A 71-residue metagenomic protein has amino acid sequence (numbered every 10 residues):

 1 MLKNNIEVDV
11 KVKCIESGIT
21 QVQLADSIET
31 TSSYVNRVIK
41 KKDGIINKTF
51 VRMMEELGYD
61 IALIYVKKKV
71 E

Functional and structural regions predicted by a protein language model:
M1-S17: A short, Lys/Arg-rich alpha-helix, primarily the initiator
Q21, S32, N47-F50: Helix-turn-helix DNA-binding elements, focusing on the entry/boundary residues of the two helices that contact DNA
L24-A25: Short alpha-helical "recognition helix" segments of helix-turn-helix
E29-G44: Recognition helix of helix-turn-helix/homeodomain-like DNA-binding domains that insert into the DNA major groove
K48-L63: DNA major-groove recognition helix of helix-turn-helix/homeodomain DNA-binding modules
Y65-E71: Short amphipathic recognition helices of helix-turn-helix/homeodomain-type DNA-binding modules
